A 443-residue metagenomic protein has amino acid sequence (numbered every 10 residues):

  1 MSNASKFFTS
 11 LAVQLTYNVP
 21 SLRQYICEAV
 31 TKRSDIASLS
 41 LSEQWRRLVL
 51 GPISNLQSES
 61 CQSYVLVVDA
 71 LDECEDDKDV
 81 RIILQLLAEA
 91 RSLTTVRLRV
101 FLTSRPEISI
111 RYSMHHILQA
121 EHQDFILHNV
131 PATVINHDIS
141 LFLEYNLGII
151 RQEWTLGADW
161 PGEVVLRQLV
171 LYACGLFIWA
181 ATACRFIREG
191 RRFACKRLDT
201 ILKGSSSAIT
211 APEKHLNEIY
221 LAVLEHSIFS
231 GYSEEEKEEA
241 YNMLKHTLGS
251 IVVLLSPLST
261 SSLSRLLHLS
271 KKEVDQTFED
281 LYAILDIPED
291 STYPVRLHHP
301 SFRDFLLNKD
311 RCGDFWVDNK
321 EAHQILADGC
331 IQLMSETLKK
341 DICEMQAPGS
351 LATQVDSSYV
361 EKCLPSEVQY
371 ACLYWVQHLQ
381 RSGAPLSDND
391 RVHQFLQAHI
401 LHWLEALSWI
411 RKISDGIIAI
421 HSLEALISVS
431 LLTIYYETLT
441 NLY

Functional and structural regions predicted by a protein language model:
M1-I325, E344-Q346, A352-E361, D390-H393 (+2 more regions): Conserved NB-ARC/NACHT P-loop NTPase core of NLR-like innate immune receptors
L171-G175, Y370, A398: DHp/HisKA dimerization-phosphoacceptor four-helix bundle of two-component histidine kinases and homologous
G329-L396, H402: Extended alpha-helical scaffolding segments used for macromolecular assembly and cargo binding
